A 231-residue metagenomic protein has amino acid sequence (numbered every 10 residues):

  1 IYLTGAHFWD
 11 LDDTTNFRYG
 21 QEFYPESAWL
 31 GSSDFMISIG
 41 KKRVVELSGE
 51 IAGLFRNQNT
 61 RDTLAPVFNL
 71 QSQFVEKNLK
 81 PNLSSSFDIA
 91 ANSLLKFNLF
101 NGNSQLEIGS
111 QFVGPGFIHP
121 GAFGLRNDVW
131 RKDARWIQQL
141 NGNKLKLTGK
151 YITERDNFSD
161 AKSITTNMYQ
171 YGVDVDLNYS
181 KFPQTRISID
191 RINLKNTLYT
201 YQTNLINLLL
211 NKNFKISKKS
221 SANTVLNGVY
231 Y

Functional and structural regions predicted by a protein language model:
L3-H7, L11, F23-Y231: Exposed, low-structure sequence patches enriched in small/polar residues
T14-T15: Outer-membrane beta-barrel transmembrane domain signature
G20: Substrate-binding cleft/loops of secretory-pathway carbohydrate-active enzymes
